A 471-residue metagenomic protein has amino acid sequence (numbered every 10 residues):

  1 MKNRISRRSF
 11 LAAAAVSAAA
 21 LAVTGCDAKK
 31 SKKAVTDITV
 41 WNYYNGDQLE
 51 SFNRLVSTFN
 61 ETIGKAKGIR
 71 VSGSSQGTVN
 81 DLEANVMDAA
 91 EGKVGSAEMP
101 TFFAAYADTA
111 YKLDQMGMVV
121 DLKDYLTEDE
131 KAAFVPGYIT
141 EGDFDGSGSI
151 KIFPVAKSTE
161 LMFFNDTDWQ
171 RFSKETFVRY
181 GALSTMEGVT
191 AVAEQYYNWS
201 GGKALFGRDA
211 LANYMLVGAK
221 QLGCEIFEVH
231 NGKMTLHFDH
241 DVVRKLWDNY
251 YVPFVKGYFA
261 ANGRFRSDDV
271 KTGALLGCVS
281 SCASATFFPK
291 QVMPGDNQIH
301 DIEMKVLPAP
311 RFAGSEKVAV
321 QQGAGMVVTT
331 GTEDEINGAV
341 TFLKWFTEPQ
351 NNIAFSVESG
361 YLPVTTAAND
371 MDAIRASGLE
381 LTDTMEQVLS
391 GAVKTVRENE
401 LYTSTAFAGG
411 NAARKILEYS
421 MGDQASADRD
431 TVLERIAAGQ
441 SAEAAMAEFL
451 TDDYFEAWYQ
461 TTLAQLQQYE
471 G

Functional and structural regions predicted by a protein language model:
K2-S17: N-terminal secretory signal peptides and thylakoid transit peptides that target proteins across membranes
G64-G137, R171-F172, L276-G277, G295-Q298: Extracytoplasmic "Venus flytrap"/periplasmic binding protein-like
E91, V255-K256, G295-T366: Extracytoplasmic/periplasmic substrate-recognition and gating elements
A105-L161, T190, G218, D301-P310: Hinge/lid segment of periplasmic solute-binding proteins
K123-F134, V178-A182, C224-K245, P294-I299 (+1 more regions): Short, solvent-exposed loop/beta-turn-alpha elements that line the ligand-binding surface or hinge of extracytoplasmic
D145-E160, E187-T235, V242, L275: Extracytoplasmic/periplasmic solute-binding protein
T190-Q195, H230-G263, M304, A309 (+1 more regions): Glycine-centered hinge/linker elements that transmit conformational signals in sensory and ligand-binding systems
V393-G471: Conserved C-terminal helix/tail region of periplasmic/extracytoplasmic solute-binding proteins
